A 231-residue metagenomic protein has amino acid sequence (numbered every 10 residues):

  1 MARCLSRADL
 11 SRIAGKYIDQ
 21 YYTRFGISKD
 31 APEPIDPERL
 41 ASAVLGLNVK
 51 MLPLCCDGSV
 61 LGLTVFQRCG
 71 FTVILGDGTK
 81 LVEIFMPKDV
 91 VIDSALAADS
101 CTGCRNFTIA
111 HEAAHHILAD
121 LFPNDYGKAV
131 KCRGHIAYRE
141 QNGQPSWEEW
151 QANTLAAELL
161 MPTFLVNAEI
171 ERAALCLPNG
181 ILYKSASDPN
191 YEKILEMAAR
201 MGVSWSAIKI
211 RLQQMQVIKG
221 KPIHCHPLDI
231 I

Functional and structural regions predicted by a protein language model:
M1-I231: Active-site hotspot residues in diverse enzymes, especially metal/ion-binding acidic/histidine motifs
